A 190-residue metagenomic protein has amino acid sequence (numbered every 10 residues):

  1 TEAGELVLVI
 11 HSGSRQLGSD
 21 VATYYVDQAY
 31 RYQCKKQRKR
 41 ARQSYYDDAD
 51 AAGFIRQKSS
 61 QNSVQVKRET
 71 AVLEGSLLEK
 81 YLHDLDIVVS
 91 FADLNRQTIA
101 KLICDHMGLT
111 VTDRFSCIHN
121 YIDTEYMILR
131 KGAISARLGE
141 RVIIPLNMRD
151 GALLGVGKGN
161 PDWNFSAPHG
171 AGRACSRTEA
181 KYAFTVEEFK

Functional and structural regions predicted by a protein language model:
T1-K190: Domain-length cofactor-binding catalytic modules of enzymes
